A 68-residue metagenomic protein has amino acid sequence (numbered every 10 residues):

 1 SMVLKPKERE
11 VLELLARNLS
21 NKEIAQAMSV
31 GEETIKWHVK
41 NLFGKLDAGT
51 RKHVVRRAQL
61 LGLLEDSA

Functional and structural regions predicted by a protein language model:
S1-L14, E65-A68: Regulatory hinge/linker segments at domain boundaries that couple sensory/effector modules to output domains
R9-A16, F43, V55: Hydrophobic residues on short alpha-helical segments
L14-A16, E33, Q59: Short amphipathic helical patch at the helix-1/turn junction of helix-turn-helix
L19-H53: Recognition helix of helix-turn-helix DNA-binding domains
G44-A68: Basic, Lys/Arg-enriched C-terminal extension of HTH/homeodomain DNA-binding domains
